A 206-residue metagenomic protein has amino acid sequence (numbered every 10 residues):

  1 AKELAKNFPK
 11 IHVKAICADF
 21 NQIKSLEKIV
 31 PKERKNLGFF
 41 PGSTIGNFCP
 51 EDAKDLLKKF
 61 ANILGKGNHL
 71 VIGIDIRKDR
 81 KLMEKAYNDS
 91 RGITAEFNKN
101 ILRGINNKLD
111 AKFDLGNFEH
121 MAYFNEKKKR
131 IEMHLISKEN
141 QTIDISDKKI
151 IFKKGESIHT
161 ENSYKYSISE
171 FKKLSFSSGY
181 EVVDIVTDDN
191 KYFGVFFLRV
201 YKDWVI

Functional and structural regions predicted by a protein language model:
A1-L4: Conserved SAM-binding loop
P9-Q22: Conserved SAM-binding strand-loop segment of SAM-dependent methyltransferases
K24-E33: Short amphipathic alpha-helix with an adjacent loop that forms part of the alpha/beta core around
E33-S43: Short SAM/SAH-binding signature in class I
L37, N62-D79: Conserved beta-strand signature within the Rossmann-like core of class I S-adenosyl-L-methionine
G46-F60, G65: A short, conserved alpha-helix within the catalytic core of class I
L82-I168, K172-E181: Substrate-binding/catalytic lobe of Class I Rossmann-like enzymes that use SAM or dcSAM, i.e., the mid-to-C-terminal
L135-K138, T187-I206: Core SAM-dependent methyltransferase catalytic element
